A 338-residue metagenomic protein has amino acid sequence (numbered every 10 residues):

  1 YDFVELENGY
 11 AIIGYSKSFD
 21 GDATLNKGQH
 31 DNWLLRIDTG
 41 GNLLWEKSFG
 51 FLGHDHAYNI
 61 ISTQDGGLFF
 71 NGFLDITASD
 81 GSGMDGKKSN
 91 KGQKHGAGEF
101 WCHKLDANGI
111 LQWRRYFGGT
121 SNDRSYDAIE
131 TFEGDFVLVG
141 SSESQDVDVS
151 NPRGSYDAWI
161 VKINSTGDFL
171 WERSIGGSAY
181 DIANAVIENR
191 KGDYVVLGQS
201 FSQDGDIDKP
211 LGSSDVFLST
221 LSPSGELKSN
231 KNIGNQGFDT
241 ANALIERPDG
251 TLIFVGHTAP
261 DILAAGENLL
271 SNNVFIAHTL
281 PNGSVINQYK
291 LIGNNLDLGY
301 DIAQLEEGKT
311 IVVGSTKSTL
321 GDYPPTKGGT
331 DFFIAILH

Functional and structural regions predicted by a protein language model:
Y1-H338: A sequence-level/structural motif corresponding to short, flexible coil/turn segments enriched in small polar residues
